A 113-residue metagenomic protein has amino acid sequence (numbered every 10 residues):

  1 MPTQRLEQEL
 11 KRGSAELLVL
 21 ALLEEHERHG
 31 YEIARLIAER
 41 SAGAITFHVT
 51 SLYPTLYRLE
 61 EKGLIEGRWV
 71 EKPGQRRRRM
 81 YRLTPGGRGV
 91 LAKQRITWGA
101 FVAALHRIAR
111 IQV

Functional and structural regions predicted by a protein language model:
M1, R88-V113: Amphipathic alpha-helical dimerization/coiled-coil segments that flank or bridge DNA-binding/regulatory modules
M1-E7: Short, intrinsically disordered or compositionally biased N-terminal tails of bacterial proteins
E7-E9, L56, Q112-V113: Short, contiguous hydrophobic alpha-helices characteristic of membrane insertion segments
E7-S51: N-terminal helix-turn-helix DNA-binding core of bacterial DNA-binding proteins
A21, R35, Y57, A92 (+1 more regions): A cross-family signal for key residues in well-ordered alpha-helices that form functional helical elements
E25, E39, G43, R58-E61 (+2 more regions): Conserved amphipathic alpha-helical interaction elements at protein-protein interfaces in regulatory, energy-coupling
S41-R77: Canonical helix-turn-helix DNA-binding module
P73-R95: Basic, amphipathic "hinge/linker" alpha-helix immediately C-terminal to the N-terminal HTH DNA-binding motif
